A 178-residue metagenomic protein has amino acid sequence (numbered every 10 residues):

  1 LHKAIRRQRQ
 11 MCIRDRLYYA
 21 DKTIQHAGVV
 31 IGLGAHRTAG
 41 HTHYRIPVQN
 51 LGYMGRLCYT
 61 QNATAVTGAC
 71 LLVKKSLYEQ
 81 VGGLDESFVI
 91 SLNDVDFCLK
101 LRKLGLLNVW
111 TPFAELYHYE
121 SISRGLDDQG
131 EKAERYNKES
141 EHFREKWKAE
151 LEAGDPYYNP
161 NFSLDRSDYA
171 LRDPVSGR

Functional and structural regions predicted by a protein language model:
L1, L57-G82, S87-Y117: A short, conserved alpha-helix in the catalytic core of glycosyltransferases
L1-R9: Single conserved hydrophobic/aromatic residue that forms the stacking wall/gate of nucleotide- or nucleobase-binding
Q8, D96-K100, K138, H142: Alpha-helical elements of Rossmann-like donor-binding domains used by nucleotide-donor carbohydrate transfer enzymes
I13-I31: Short beta-strand-to-loop element that shapes/binds the nucleotide-sugar donor at the catalytic cleft/hinge
I13-R16, T111-P112, Y119: Short glycine/serine/threonine-enriched helix-capping/active-site loop that flanks the nucleotide-sugar donor pocket
D21, L33-A63, T67, L72 (+2 more regions): C-terminal, non-catalytic tails of nucleotide-sugar-dependent glycosyltransferases
V29-V30, R102, S123-D127: Short low-complexity, flexible loop/linker segments enriched in glycine and/or proline with clustered acidic
Y117-S123: Short acidic (Asp/Glu) and glycine-rich catalytic loops that position anionic groups and cofactors
